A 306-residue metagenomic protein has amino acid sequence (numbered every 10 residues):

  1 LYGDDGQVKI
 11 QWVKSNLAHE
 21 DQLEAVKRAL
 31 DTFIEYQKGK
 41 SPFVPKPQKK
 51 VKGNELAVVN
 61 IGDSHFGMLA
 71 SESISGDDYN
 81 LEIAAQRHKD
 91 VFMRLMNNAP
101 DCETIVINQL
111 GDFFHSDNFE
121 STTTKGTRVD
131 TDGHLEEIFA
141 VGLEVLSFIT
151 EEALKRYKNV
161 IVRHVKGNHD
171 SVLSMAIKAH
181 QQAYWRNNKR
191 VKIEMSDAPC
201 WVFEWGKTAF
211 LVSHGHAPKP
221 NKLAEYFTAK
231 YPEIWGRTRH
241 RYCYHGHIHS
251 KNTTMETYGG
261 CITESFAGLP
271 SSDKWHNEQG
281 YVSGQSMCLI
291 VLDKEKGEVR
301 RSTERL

Functional and structural regions predicted by a protein language model:
L1-E82, Q86, N97-D101: Acidic, histidine-bearing metal-coordination/catalytic regions of metal-dependent phosphoesterases
G39-K50, G126-A209: Extended active-site neighborhood of metal-dependent phosphoesterases/phosphodiesterases
K40-V44, A85-N98, E144, S196 (+2 more regions): A Trp-anchored, charged/polar loop motif used as the substrate-binding/catalytic surface of acyl/ester-handling
L56-V58, T104-V106, I161, T208-F210 (+1 more regions): Structural motif
N60-S71, S75, D101-I138, I161-V172 (+1 more regions): Active-site neighborhood of divalent metal-dependent phosphoester/pyrophosphate hydrolases
D78-R94, E136-I149: Well-ordered, non-membrane alpha-helical segments in soluble/globular domains
A85, E103, K155, F210: Polar, enzyme-active/binding microenvironments
L154, Q181-P199, E204-L306: Conserved beta-sheet core of the metallophosphoesterase superfamily
